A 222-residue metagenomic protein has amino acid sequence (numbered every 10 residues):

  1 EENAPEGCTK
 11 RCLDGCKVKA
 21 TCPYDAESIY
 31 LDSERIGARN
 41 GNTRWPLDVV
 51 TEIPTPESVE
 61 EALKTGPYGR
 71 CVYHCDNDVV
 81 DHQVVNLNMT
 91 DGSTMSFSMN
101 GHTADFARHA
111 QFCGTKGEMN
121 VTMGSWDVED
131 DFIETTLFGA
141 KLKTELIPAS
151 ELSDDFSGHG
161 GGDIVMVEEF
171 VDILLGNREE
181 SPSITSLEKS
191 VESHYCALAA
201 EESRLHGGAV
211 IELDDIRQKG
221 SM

Functional and structural regions predicted by a protein language model:
E1-T94, N100-A104: Rossmann-like dinucleotide-binding domain that binds NAD(P)(H)
D78-M222: C-terminal helical cap and adjacent loop that interface with cofactors, partners, or active-site loops
